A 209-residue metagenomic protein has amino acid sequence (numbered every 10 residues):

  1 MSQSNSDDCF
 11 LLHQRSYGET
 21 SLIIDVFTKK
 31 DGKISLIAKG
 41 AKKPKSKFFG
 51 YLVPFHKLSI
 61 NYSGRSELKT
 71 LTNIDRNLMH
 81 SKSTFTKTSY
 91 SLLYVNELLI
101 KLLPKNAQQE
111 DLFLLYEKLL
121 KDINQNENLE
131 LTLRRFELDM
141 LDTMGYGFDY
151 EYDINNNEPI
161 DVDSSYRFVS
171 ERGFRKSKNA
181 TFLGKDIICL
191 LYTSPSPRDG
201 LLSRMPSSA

Functional and structural regions predicted by a protein language model:
M1-L114: A surface-exposed, charged beta-strand/loop segment in the N-terminal or early-internal portion of soluble proteins
L98, L102, L119, F136-M144: Amphipathic alpha-helical segments in well-ordered regions
N106-T132: Hydrophobic, well-structured mid-protein blocks that either form specific transmembrane helices
N126-K178: A contiguous pocket-lining binding segment that forms or flanks enzyme active sites
D186-L191: Short, intrinsically disordered, charge-balanced linker/junction segments flanking boundaries in proteins
Y192-P197: Conserved small/polar residues in nucleotide/adenosyl-binding loops
R204-A209: Hydrophobic alpha-helical segments, chiefly the membrane-spanning helices and signal/signal-anchor peptides
